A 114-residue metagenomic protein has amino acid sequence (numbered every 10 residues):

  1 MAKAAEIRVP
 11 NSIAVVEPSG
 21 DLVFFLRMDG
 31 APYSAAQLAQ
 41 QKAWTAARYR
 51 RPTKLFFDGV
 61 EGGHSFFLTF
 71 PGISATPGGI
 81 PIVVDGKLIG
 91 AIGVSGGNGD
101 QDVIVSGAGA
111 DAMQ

Functional and structural regions predicted by a protein language model:
M1-Q114: Flexible, solvent-exposed loop/hinge segments and secondary-structure transition points
